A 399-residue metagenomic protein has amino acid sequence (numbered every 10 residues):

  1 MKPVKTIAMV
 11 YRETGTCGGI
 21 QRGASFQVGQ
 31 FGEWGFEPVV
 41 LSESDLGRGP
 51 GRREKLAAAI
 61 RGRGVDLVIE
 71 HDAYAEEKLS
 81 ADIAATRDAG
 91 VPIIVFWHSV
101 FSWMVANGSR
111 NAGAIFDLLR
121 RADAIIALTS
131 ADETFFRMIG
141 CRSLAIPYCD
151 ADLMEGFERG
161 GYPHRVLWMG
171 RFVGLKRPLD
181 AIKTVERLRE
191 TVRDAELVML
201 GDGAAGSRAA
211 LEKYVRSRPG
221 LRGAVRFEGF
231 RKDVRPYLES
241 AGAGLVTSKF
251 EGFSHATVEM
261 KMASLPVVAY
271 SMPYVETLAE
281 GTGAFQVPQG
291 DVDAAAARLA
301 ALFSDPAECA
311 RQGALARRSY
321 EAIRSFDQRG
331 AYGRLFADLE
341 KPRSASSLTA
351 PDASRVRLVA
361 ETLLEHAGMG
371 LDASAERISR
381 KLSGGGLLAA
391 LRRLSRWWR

Functional and structural regions predicted by a protein language model:
G19, A307-E361: A charged, aromatic-enriched C-terminal amphipathic alpha-helix characteristic of glycosyltransferases across folds
Q21-F26, V173-E190, A210, D293: A conserved mid-protein helix/loop that constitutes part of the nucleotide-sugar donor-binding site
S42-D45, M169, E196-A210: Glycosyltransferase donor-sugar binding loop
E158-K176, I182-V185, V198: Conserved donor-binding/catalytic core segment of Leloir-type glycosyltransferases
A210-G229: Nucleotide-activated donor-binding/catalytic signature segment of Leloir-type glycosyltransferases, i.e., the conserved
F230, K249: Aromatic "clamp/platform" in nucleotide-sugar-dependent glycosyltransferases that forms part of the donor/acceptor
P266-A269, E276: Short hydrophobic beta-strand element within catalytic cores of glycosyltransferases and related nucleotide-activated
A284-V292, A301-P306: Conserved acidic donor-binding segment of nucleotide-sugar-dependent glycosyltransferases
